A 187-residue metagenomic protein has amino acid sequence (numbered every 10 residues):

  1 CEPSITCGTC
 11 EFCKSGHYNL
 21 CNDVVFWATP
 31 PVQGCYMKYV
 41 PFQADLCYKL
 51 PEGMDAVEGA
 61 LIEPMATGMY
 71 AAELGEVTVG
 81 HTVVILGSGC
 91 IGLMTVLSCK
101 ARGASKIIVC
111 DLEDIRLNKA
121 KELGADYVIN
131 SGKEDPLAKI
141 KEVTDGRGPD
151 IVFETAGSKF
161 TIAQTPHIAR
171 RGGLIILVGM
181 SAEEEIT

Functional and structural regions predicted by a protein language model:
C1-C47: Glycine-rich phosphate/adenylate-binding loop and adjacent beta-alpha elements of nucleotide- or dinucleotide-binding
E2, Y39, A60, S88 (+4 more regions): Glycine- and other small-residue-rich loops at beta-strand/loop junctions that grip anionic moieties
P3-T6, L46, E113, G157 (+1 more regions): Glycine-rich beta-alpha junction loops
T6-T9, G103, G124, G148: Short loop/turn motifs at secondary-structure junctions
Y18, M37, A44, M69-E73 (+2 more regions): Predominant activation on well-ordered alpha-helical scaffold segments within soluble catalytic domains
L46-V57, R147: Glycine/charged-rich beta-loop-alpha catalytic/anionic-binding loops adjacent to active sites
M54-E134, A138: Mid-domain Rossmann-like dinucleotide-binding core that forms the NAD(H)/NADP(H) cofactor-binding site
G75-V77, N118, E122-T187: Glycine-rich cofactor phosphate-binding loops and adjacent beta1-alpha1 units of small-molecule cofactor enzyme domains
